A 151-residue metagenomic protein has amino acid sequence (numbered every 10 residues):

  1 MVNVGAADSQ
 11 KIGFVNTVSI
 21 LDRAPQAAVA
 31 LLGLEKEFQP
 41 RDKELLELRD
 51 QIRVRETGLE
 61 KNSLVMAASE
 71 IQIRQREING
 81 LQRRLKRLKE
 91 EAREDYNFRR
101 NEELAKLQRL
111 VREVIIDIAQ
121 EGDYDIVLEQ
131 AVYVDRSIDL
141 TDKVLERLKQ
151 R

Functional and structural regions predicted by a protein language model:
M1-G5: C-terminal segment of classical bacterial N-terminal signal peptides
A7-Q130, R151: Amphipathic alpha-helical segments
Y133-V134: Positions that flank functional sites
S137-T141: A short, glycine/Asx- and small/polar-enriched loop/turn that sits immediately N-terminal to a beta-strand
